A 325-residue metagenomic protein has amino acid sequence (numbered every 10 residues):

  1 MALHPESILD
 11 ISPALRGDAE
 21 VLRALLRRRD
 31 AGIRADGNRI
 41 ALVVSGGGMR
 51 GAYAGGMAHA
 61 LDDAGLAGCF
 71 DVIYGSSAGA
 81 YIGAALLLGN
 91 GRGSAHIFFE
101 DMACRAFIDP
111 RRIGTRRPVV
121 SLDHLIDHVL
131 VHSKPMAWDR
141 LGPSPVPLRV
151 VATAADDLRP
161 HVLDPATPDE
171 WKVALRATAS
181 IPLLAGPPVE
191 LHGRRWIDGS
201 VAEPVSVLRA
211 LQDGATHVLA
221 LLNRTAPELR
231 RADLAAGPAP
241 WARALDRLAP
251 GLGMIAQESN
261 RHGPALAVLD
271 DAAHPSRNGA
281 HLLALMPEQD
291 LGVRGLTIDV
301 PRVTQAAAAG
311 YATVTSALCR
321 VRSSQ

Functional and structural regions predicted by a protein language model:
P5-D18, A35-H132, V162-A177, L222 (+1 more regions): Patatin-like phospholipase
R23-L26, D270: Residue-level detector of alpha-helical secondary structure
L25-R34: A short, basic/flexible loop-to-alpha-helix module at the beginning of a structural domain
I33-R34, A67, W138-G142: Surface-exposed acidic, glycine-flexible loop patches that form ligand/cofactor-binding and adhesion interfaces
L88-G91, A236-A239, P301-R302: Short, hinge-like loop/turn segments at secondary-structure boundaries
R111-P227, H274-R320, S324: Active-site-adjacent alpha/beta core region of enzyme catalytic domains
D233-S259: Acidic, Ser/Thr-rich peripheral helices and adjacent loops at domain boundaries
M254-H274, A280: Polyanion-binding loop/helix "lid" in catalytic or ligand-binding cores
